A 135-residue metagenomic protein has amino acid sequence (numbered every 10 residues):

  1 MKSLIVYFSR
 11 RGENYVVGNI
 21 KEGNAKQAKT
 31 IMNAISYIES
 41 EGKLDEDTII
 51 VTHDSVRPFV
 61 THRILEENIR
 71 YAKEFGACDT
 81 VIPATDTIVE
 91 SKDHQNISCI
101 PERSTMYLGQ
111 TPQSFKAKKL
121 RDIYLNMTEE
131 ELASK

Functional and structural regions predicted by a protein language model:
M1-E46, E130: Conserved N-terminal catalytic core of the sugar/cofactor nucleotidyltransferase
E22-A25, S55-F59, I64: Active-site-adjacent loop/tail segments of enzyme domains
G23, T52-H53, T80-V81: Generic beta-sheet signal
Q27-A28, H53, Q110-Q113: Glutamine-centric residue-chemistry signal
A34, D54, K116: Residue-level signature of catalytic and energy-coupling elements of molecular machines, predominantly ATP/GTP-dependent
K43-V56: Short beta-strand-to-loop acidic/aromatic patch adjacent to the donor-nucleotide binding site
E46, F59-K135: Conserved core of the sugar-phosphate nucleotidyltransferase
